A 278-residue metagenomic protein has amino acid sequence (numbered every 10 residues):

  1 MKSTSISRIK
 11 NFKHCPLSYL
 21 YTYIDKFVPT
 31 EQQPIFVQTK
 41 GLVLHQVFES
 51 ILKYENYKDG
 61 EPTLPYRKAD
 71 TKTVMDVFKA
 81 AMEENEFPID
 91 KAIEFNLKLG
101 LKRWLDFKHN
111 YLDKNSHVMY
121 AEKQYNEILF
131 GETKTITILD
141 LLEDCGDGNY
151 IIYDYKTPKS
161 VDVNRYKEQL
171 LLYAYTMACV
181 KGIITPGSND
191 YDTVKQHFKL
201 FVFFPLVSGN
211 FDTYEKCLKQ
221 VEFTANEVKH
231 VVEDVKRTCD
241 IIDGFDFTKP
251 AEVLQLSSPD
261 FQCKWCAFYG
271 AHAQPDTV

Functional and structural regions predicted by a protein language model:
M1-V278: RecB-family 4Fe-4S metal-dependent nuclease core
